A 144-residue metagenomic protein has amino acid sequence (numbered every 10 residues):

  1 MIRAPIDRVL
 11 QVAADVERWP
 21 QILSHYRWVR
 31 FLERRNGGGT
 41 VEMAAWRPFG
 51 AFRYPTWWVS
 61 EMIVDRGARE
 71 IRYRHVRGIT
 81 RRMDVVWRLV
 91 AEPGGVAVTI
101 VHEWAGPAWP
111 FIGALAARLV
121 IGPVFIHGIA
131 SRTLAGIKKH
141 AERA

Functional and structural regions predicted by a protein language model:
M1, P55-E61, D84-V86: Well-ordered beta-strand positions in beta-sheet-rich domains
M1-P5, A44-P48, I63-D65, V76 (+2 more regions): Solvent-exposed residues in well-ordered beta-strands and their adjoining turns, especially edge/terminal strands
M1-T40: Hydrophobic ligand-binding cavity/cleft-lining segments
P5-Q11, Y54, F125, I129 (+1 more regions): Short amphipathic alpha-helical segments
V9-A13, W19, M62, L89 (+2 more regions): Hydrophobic pocket/interface hotspot
D15-R18, G94, A130: Amphipathic alpha-helical protein-protein interaction surfaces
P20, R30-G78, S131-A144: Glycine-rich portal/gate segments that line the openings of hydrophobic small-molecule binding cavities
R74-H127, I137: Beta-strand/loop substructures that line and gate deep hydrophobic ligand-binding cavities in soluble
